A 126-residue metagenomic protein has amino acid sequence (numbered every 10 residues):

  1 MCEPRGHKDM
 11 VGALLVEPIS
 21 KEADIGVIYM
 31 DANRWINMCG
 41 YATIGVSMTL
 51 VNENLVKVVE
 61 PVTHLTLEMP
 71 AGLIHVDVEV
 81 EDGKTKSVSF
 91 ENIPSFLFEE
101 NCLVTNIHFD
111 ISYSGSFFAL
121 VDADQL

Functional and structural regions predicted by a protein language model:
M1-L103, H108-D110, A123-L126: A glycine-rich beta-to-alpha transition motif near the start of alpha/beta enzyme domains, typified by
G115: Glycine-rich ThDP/TPP pyrophosphate-binding loop and its adjacent helix/strand module within ThDP-dependent enzymes
